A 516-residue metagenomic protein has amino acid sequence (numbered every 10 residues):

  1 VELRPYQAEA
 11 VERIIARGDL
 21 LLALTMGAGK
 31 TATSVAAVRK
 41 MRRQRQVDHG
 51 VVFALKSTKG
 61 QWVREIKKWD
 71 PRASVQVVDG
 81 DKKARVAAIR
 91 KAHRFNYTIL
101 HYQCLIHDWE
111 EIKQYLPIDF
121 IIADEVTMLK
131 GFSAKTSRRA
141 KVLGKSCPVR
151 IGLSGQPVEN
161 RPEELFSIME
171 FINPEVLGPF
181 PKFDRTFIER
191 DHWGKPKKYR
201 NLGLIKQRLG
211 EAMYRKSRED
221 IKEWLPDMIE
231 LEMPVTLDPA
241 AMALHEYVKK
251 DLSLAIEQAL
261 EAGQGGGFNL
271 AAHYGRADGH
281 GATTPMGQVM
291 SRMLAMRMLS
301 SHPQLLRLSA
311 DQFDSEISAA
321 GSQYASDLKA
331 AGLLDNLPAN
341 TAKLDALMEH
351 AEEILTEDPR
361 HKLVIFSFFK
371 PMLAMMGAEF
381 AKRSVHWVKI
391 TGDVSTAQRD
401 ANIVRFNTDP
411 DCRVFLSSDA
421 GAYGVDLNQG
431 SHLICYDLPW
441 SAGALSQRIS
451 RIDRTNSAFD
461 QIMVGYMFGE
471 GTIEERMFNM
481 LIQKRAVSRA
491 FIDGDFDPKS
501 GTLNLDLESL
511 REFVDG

Functional and structural regions predicted by a protein language model:
V1, A28-G29, T33-V38, R42-R43 (+5 more regions): Conserved Helicase C-terminal RecA-like lobe
V1-A23: Conserved pre-motif I regulatory segment
T33, Q46-K68, E159-E164, F368-P371: Conserved Walker A/P-loop ATP-binding site and its immediately adjacent core in helicase/helicase-like ATPase domains
T58-D81, V176: Conserved helix-turn-beta segment of the N-terminal RecA-like "Helicase ATP-binding" lobe in SF1/SF2 helicases
V77-R85, Y102-H107, K130-S133, F368-P371 (+3 more regions): Conserved helicase motor
A92-D108, T408-Y423: Conserved two-lobed SF2 helicase motor
I99-L105, E110-P117, K135-T136, K141-P148 (+7 more regions): Inter-lobe coupling linker of SF2 helicases/translocases
C147-F183, I221-L252, R413, S417-G501: SF2 helicase/translocase ATPase core recognition
